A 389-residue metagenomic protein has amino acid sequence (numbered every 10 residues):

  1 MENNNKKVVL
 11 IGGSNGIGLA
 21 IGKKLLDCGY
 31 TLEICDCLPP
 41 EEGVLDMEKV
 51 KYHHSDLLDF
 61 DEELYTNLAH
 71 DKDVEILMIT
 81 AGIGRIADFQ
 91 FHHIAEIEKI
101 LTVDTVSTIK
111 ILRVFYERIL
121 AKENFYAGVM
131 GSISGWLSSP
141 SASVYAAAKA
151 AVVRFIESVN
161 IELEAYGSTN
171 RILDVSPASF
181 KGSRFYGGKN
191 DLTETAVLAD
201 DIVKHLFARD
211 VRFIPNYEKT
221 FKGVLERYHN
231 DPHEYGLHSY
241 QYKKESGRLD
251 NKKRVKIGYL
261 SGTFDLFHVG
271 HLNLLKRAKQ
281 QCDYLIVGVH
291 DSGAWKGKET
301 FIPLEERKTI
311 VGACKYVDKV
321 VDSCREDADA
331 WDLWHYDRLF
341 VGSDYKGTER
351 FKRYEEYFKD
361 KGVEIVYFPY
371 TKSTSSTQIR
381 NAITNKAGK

Functional and structural regions predicted by a protein language model:
S14, G22: N-terminal Rossmann NAD(P)H-binding glycine-rich loop of SDR-like oxidoreductase domains
T80-I86: Conserved NAD(P)H cofactor-binding loop of Rossmann-fold oxidoreductase domains
D88-Q90, E96-K99: Substrate-binding pocket helix/loop in short-chain dehydrogenase/reductase
L112, A148: Active-site helix of classical SDR
S132: Residue(s) in the substrate-gating loop at a strand-loop-helix junction that position the organic substrate next
D174, Y186-R227: C-terminal helical subdomain
D250-K389: Nucleotidyltransferase catalytic core that binds NTPs
